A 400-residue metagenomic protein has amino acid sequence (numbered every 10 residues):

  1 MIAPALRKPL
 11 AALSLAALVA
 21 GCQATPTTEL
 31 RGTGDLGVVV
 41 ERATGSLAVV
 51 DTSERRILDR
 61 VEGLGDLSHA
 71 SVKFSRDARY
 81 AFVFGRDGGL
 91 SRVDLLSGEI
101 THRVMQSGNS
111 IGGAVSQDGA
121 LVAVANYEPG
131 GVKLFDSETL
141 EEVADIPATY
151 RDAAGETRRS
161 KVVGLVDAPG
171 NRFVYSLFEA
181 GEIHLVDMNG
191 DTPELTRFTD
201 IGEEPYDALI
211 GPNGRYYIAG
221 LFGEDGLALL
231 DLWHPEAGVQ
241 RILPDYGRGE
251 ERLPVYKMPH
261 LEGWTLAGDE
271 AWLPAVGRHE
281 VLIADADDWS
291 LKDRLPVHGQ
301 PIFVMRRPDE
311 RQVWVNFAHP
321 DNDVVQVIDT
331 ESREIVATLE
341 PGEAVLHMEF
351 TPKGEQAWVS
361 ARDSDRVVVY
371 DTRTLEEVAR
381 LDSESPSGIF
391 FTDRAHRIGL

Functional and structural regions predicted by a protein language model:
I2-A11: Bacterial N-terminal signal peptides that target proteins for export
P4, A20-G21: N-terminal non-cleavable signal-anchor helices
A11-A20: Bacterial N-terminal signal peptides
C22-L400: Predominantly soluble domains enriched in secretory-pathway, periplasmic, or organellar proteins
